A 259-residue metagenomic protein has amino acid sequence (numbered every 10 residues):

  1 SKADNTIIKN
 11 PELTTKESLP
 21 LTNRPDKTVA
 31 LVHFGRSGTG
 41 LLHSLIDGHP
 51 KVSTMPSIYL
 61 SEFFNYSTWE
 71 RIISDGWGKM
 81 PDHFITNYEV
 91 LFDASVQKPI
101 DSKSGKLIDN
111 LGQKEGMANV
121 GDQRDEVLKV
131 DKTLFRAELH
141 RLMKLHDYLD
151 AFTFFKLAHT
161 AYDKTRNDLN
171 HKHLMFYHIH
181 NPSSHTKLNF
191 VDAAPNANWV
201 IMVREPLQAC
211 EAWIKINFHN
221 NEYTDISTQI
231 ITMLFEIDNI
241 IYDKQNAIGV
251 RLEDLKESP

Functional and structural regions predicted by a protein language model:
S1-F34: Non-catalytic N-terminal targeting/anchoring module and adjacent flexible stem/linker that precedes the structured
R24, D47-H49, L60: P-loop NTPase Walker
T28-A30, G40, I201: Conserved SAM-binding loop
S37-S53: A conserved segment at the C-terminal end of the G1
G48, T54, E62, Q208 (+1 more regions): Active-site micro-motifs of SAM-dependent methyltransferase domains
V52-Y59, I248: Conserved catalytic segments around the Walker B and adjacent sensor/switch elements of P-loop NTPase domains
Y59-H178: PAPS-dependent sulfation machinery
K129-P259: PAPS-dependent sulfotransferase catalytic domain
